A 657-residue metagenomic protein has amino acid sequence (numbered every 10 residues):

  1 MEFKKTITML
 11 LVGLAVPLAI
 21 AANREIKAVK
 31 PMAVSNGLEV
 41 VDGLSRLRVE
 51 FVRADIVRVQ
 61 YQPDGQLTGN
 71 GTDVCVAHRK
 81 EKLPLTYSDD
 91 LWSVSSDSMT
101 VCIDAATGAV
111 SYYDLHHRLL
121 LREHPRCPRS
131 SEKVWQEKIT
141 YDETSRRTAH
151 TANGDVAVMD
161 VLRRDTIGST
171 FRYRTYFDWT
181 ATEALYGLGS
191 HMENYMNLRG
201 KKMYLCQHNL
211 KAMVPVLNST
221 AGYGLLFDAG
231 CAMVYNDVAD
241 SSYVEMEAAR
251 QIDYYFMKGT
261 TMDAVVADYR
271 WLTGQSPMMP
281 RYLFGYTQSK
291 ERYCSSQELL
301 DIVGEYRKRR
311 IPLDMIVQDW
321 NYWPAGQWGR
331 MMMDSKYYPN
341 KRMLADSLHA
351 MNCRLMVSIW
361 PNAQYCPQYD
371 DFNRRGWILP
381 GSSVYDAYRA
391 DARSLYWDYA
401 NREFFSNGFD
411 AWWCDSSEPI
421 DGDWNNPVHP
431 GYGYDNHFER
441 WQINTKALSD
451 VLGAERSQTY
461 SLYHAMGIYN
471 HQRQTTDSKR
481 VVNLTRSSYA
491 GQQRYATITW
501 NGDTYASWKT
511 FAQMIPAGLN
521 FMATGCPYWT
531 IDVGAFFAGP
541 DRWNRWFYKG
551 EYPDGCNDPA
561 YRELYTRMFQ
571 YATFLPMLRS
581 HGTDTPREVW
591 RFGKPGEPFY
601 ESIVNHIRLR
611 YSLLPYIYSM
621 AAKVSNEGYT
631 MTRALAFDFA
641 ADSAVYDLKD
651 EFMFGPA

Functional and structural regions predicted by a protein language model:
M1-E25: Bacterial Sec-dependent N-terminal signal peptides
A22-P31, S35, E50-S93, S130-E132: A low-complexity, Ser/Thr/Gly/Pro-enriched, surface-exposed linker/loop concept that marks segments flanking
K27-A28, H191, L198-R199, P586-V589 (+2 more regions): Glycan-recognition and catalytic regions of carbohydrate-active enzymes
L44-R46, L91, T100, T107-A109 (+15 more regions): Extracellular structured ligand-interaction cores
V74-S93, L210, I515, N520-T524 (+1 more regions): Short acidic, Pro/Gly- and aromatic-enriched capping/linker segments at domain boundaries
Y87-P280, K290-E291, S296, V303-K308 (+1 more regions): Catalytic and substrate-binding clefts that recognize carbohydrates or anionic sugar/phosphate headgroups
R122, P312-I603, D638-F639, F652: Aromatic- and carboxylate-enriched substrate-binding clefts and catalytic-loop regions of carbohydrate-active enzymes
Y195, C206, K290-Y338: A conserved hydrophobic secondary-structure block that centers on an alpha-helix together with its immediately flanking
